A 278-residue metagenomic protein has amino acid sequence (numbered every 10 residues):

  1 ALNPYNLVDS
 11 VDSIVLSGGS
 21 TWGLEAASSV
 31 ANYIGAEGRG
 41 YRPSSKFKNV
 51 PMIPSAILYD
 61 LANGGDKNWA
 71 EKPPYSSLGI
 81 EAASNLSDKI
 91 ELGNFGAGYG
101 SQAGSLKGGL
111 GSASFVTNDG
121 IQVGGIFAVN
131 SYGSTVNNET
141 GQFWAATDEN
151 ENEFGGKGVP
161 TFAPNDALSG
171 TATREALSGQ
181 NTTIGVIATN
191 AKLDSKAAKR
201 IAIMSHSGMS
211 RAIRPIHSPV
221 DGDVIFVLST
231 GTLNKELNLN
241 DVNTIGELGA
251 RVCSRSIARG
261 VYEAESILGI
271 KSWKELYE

Functional and structural regions predicted by a protein language model:
A1-T21, E25, A36-E278: A structural signal for small-residue-enriched, beta-sheet-centric alpha/beta enzyme cores and oligomeric scaffold folds
S29-G35: Active-site-adjacent structural elements in enzyme catalytic domains
